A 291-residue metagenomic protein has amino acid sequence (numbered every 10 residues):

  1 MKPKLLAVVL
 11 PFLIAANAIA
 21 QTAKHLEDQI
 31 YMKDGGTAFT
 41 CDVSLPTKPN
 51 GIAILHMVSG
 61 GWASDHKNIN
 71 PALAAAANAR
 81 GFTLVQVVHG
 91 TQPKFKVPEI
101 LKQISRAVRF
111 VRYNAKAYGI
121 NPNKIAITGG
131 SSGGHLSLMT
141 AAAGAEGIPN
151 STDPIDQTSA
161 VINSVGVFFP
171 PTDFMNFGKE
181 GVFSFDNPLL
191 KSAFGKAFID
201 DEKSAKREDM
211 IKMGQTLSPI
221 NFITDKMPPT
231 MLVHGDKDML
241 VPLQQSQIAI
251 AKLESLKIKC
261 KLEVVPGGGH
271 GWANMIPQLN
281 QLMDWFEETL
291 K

Functional and structural regions predicted by a protein language model:
Q21-K48: N-terminal cap/lid segment of alpha/beta-hydrolase-fold proteins
N50-G61: Short beta-strand element of the alpha/beta-hydrolase
H66-Q86: Short amphipathic alpha-helix adjacent to the substrate-entry channel of hydrolases
F95-K116: Alpha/beta-hydrolase active-site loop
R109, Y113-G181: Primarily recognizes the serine-hydrolase "nucleophile elbow" in alpha/beta-hydrolase and SGNH/GDSL folds
A141, K179-F222: Mobile cap/lid helix-loop segments that gate and shape the active-site cleft of serine hydrolases
F174, K237-V241, W272: Acidic catalytic loop of the alpha/beta-hydrolase fold
K226, M231-H234, D238: Short beta-strand/loop motif that positions the catalytic acidic residue of the alpha/beta-hydrolase fold
